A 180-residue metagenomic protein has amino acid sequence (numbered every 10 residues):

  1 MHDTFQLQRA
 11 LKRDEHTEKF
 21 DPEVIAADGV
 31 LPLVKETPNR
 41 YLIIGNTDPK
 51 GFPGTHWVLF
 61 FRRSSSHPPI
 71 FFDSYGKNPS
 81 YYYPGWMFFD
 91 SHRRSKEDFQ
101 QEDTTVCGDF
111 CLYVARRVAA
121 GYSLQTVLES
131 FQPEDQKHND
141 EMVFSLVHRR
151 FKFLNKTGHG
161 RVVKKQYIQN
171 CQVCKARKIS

Functional and structural regions predicted by a protein language model:
M1-E23, T104-A119, S130-R149: Cysteine-nucleophile protease catalytic domains, especially the papain-like/related folds used in DUB/UBL proteases
M1-V58, S64-P69: Cysteine protease catalytic domains with a Cys-His-Asp triad
R9, R13, R40, R62-R63 (+5 more regions): Arginine residue identity/basic-tract feature
E15-V24, D90-E97, F153: Generic preference for hydrophobic/aromatic residues in regular secondary structure cores
P22, G29, S74, D140-E141 (+1 more regions): Short linear motifs in intrinsically disordered/low-complexity regions
P32, D48, P79, R161-V163: Polar low-complexity intrinsically disordered regions enriched in Ser/Thr and small residues
N39-Y122: Cysteine protease-like catalytic core of ubiquitin/ubiquitin-like
R117-S180: Contiguous terminal or domain-adjacent regions that often encompass a lipid-handling module or interaction segment
